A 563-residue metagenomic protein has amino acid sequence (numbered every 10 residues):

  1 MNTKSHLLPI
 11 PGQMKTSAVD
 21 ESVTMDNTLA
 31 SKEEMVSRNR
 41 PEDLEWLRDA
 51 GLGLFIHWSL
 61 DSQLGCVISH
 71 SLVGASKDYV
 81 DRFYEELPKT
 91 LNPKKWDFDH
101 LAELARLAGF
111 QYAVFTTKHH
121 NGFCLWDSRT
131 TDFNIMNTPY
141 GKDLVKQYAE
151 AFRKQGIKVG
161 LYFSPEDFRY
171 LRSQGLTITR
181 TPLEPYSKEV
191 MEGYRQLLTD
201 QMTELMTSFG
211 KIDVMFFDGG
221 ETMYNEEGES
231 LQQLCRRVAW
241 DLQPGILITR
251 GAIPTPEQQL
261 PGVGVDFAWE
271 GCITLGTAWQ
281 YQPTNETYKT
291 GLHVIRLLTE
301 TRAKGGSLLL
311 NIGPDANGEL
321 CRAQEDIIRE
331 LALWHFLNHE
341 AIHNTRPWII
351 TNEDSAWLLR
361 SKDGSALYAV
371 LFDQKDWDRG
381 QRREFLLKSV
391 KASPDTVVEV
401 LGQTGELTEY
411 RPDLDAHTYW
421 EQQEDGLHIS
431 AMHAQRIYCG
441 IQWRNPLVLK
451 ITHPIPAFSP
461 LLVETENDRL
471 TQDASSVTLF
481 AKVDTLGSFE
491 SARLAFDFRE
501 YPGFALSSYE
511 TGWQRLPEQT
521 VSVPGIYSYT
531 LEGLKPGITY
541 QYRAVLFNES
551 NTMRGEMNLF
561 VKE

Functional and structural regions predicted by a protein language model:
N2-P460, S550: Mature catalytic domains of secreted/periplasmic carbohydrate-active enzymes
A457-E563: Short, surface-exposed linear motifs at loops/turns and structural transition points
